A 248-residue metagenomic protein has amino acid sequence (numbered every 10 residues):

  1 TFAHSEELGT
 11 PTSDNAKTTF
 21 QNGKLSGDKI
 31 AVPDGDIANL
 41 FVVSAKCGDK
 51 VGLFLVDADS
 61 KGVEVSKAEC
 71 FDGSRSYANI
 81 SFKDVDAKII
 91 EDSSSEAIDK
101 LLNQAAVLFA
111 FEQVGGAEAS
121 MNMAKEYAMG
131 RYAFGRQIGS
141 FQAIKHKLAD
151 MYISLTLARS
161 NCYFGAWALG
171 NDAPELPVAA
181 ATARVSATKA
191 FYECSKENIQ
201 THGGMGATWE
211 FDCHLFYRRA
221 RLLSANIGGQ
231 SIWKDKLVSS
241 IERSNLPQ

Functional and structural regions predicted by a protein language model:
T1-E7: A short, Trp-centered hydrophobic/proline-enriched beta-strand micro-motif
A3, D28-V63: A short core secondary-structure module
T10-S13, P33-I37, A45-G48, C70-S74 (+1 more regions): Solvent-exposed alpha-helices and their adjacent loops that cap or buttress functional pockets in soluble metabolic
P11-D14, V56, R218: Structural signature of FAD isoalloxazine-binding scaffolds in flavoprotein oxidoreductases
T12-S26: Cytochrome P450 C-terminal beta-domain/meander region
N15, A31-V32, A58-I89: Flexible, small-/acidic-enriched active-site or ligand-binding loops
K24, K100-Q248: Alpha-helical interface subdomain recognition
V43, F54, I80, A117 (+1 more regions): Residue-level signal for inorganic ion chemistry
